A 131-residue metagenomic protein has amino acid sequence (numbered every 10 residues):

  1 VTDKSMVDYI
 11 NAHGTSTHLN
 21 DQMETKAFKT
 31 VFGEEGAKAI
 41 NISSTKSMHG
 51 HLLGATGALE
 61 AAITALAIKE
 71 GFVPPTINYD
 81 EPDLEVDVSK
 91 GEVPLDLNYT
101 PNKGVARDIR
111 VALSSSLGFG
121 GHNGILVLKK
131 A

Functional and structural regions predicted by a protein language model:
V1-A131: Conserved "HGTGT" condensation-loop signature of ketosynthase/thiolase-family condensing enzymes that catalyze
